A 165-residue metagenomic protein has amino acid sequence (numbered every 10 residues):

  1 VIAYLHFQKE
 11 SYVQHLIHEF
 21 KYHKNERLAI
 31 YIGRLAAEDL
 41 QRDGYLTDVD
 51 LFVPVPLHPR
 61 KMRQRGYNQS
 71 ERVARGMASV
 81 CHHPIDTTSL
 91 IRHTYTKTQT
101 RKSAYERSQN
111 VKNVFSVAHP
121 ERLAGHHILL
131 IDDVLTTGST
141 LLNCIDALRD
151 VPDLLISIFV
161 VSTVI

Functional and structural regions predicted by a protein language model:
V1-G76: Extended interfacial segments that mediate partner engagement and assembly in macromolecular machines
N25, D48-V49, I85-D86, I156-S157: A local structural micro-motif
E38-R42, R75, S79, L142 (+2 more regions): Short, well-ordered alpha-helices that flank and scaffold nucleotide-derived cofactor binding pockets
L51, C81-I91: A short coil-to-beta-strand element that immediately follows conserved catalytic motifs
T87-I165: PRPP/pyrophosphate-binding module of the type I phosphoribosyltransferase fold
